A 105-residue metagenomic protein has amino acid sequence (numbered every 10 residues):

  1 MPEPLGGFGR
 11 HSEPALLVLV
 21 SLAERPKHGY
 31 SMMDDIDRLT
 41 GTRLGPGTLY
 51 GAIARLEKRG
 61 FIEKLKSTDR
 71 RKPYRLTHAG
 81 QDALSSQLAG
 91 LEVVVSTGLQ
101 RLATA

Functional and structural regions predicted by a protein language model:
M1-P2, Y74: A positively charged, amphipathic N-terminal helix/segment that binds anionic biomolecules
P2-E3, S85-A105: Amphipathic alpha-helical dimerization/coiled-coil segments that flank or bridge DNA-binding/regulatory modules
G6-T48, T68: N-terminal helix-turn-helix DNA-binding core of bacterial DNA-binding proteins
S21-E24, L65, A83, Q87-G90: Histidine kinase transmitter module recognition
L39-T40, L56, G98: The DNA-recognition helices of helix-turn-helix-type DNA-binding domains
L49-G51, R55-L56: Basic amphipathic alpha-helical segments that dock to polyanions
E57-T68, R75: Beta-hairpin "wing" of winged helix-turn-helix
D69-L88: Basic, amphipathic "hinge/linker" alpha-helix immediately C-terminal to the N-terminal HTH DNA-binding motif
